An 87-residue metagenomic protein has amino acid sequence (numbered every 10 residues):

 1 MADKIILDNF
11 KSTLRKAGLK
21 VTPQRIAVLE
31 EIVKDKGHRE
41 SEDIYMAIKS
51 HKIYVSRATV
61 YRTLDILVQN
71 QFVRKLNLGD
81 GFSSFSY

Functional and structural regions predicted by a protein language model:
I5-G18: Short, Lys/Arg-enriched N-terminal segment that forms or immediately precedes the first helix of a structured domain
V21, K34-E40: Short capping segments at the starts of secondary-structure elements
I26-E31: Pre-recognition alpha-helix immediately N-terminal to the DNA-recognition helix within helix-turn-helix or winged-helix
V33-K34, K49: Short, locally clustered residues in the helix-turn-helix/winged-helix DNA-binding domain
E40-K52: DNA-recognition alpha helix
V60-N70: Basic amphipathic alpha-helical segments that dock to polyanions
Q69-Y87: Non-DNA-binding regulatory cores of transcription-related proteins, predominantly C-terminal effector-binding
